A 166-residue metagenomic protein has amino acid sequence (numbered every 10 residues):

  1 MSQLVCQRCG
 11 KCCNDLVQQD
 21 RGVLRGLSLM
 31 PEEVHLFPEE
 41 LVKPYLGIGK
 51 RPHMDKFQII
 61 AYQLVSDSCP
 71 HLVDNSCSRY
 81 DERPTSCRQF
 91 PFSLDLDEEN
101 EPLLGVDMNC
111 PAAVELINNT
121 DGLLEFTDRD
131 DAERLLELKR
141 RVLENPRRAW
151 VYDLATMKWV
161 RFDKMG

Functional and structural regions predicted by a protein language model:
M1-G166: Short loop/turn segments that flank or connect secondary-structure elements
